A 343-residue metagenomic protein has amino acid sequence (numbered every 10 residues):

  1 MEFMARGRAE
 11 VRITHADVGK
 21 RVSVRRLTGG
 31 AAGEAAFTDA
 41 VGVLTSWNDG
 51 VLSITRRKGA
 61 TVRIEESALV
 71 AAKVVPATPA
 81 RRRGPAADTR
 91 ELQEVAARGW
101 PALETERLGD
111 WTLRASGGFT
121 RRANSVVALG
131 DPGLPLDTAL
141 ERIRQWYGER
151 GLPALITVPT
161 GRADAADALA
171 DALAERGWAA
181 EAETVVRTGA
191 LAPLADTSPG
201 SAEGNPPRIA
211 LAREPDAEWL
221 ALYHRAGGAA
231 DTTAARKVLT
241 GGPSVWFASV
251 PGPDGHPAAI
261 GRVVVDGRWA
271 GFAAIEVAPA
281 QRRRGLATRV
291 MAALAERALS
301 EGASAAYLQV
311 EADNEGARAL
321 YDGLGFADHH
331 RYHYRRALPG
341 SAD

Functional and structural regions predicted by a protein language model:
M1-S23, P76-R83, R90-L92, V127 (+5 more regions): Short amphipathic alpha-helix that is part of the acyltransferase structural core
E2-G19, S23, G29-T38, T45 (+2 more regions): N-terminal charged segments
Q93-R98, E104, T112, L136-H224 (+3 more regions): Acyl-donor-binding surface of acyltransferase catalytic domains
L136-Q145, A274-P279, R283-S300, R318-G323: Conserved acetyl-CoA-binding loop-helix of GNAT-fold acetyltransferases
R150-T160, A298-Q309: Conserved GNAT acetyl-CoA-binding A-motif
V158-A165, P279, L308-R318, R335-G340: Conserved beta-strand-loop-alpha-helix junction that forms the acyl-donor binding cleft
L173, Y321, F326: Conserved active-site tyrosine of GNAT-family acetyltransferases
K237-A280: A conserved beta-strand-loop-helix scaffold within acyl/acetyltransferase catalytic domains
